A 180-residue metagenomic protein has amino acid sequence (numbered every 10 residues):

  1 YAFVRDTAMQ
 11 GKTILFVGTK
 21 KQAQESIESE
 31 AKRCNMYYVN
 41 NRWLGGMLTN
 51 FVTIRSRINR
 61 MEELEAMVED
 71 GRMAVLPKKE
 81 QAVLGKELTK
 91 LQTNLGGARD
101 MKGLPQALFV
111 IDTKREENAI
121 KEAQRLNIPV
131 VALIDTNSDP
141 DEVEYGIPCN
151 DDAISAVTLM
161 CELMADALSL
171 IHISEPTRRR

Functional and structural regions predicted by a protein language model:
Y1-Q92, A98, K102-P105, E116 (+2 more regions): Acidic-enriched and Gly/Ser
L133: PLD/PLD-like phosphodiesterase catalytic module centered on the HKD motif
S169-R179: Residue-level detector of conserved catalytic or cofactor/ligand-binding positions in enzyme active sites
